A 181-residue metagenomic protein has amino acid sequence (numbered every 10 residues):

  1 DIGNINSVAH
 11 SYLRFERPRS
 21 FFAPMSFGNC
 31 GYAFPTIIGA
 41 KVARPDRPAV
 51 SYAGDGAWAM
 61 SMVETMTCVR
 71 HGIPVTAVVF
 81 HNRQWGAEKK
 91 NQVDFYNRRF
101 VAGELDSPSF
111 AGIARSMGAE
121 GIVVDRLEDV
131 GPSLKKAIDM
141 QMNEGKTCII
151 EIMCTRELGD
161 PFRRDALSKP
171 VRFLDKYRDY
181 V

Functional and structural regions predicted by a protein language model:
D1-P35, A40: Active-site diphosphate/adenylate-binding microenvironment
N6-S7, G28-C30, W58-A59, R83-A87 (+1 more regions): Short gly/pro/ser/thr-enriched loop/turn and capping motifs at secondary-structure boundaries
A9-R14, P35, M62-E64, A87-Q92 (+1 more regions): Short acidic, glycine/serine/threonine-rich loops at helix termini
S11, K136-V181: Glycine/aspartate-rich loop-and-adjacent alpha/beta segment that forms the canonical ThDP
A23-N29, N97-L105, V181: A short acidic, glycine-rich active-site loop that binds or catalyzes chemistry on phosphate/adenosine moieties
A43-L105: Conserved thiamine diphosphate
V93-K136: Conserved thiamine diphosphate
